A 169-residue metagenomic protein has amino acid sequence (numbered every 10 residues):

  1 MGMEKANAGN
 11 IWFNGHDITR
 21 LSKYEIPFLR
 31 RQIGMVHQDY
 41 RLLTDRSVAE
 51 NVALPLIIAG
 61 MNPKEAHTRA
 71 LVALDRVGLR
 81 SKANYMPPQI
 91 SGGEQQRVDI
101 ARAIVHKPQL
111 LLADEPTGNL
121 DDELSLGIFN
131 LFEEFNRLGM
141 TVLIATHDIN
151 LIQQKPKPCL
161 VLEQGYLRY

Functional and structural regions predicted by a protein language model:
M1: Helix-to-loop junction immediately C-terminal to a conserved catalytic motif
G9-D17: Conserved ABC transporter NBD signature motif
I18-G34, P63, R137: ABC ATPase NBD coupling module
R46-A53: Short coil-to-helix segment of the ABC ATPase nucleotide-binding domain corresponding to the Q-loop/switch region
M86-I90, E94-Q96: Conserved ABC ATPase signature
K107: Conserved catalytic motifs of ABC-family nucleotide-binding domains
L111-D114: Catalytic Walker B motif of ABC-type/P-loop ATPase nucleotide-binding domains
